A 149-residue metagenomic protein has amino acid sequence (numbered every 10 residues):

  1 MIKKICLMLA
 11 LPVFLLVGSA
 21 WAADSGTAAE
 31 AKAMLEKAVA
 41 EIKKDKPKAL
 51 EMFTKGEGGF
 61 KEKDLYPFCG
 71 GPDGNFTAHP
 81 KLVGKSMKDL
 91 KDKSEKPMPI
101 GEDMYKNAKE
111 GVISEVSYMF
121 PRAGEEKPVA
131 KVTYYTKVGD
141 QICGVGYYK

Functional and structural regions predicted by a protein language model:
M1-K149: N-terminal membrane-sensor/transducer module of prokaryotic signaling receptors
